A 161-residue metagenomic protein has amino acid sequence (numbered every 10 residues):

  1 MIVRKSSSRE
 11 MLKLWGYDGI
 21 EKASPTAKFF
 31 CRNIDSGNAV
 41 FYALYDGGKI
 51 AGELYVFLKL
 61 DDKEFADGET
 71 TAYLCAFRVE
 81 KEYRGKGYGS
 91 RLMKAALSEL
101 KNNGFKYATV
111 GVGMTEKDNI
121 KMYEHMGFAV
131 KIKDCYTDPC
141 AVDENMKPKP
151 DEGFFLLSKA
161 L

Functional and structural regions predicted by a protein language model:
K5-K81: Acetyl-CoA-dependent GNAT
A39, P150-L156: Short hydrophobic/aromatic beta-strand or adjacent loop that forms the aromatic wall/cage of a ligand/substrate-binding
V79, G85-S98, H125: Conserved acetyl-CoA-binding loop-helix of GNAT-fold acetyltransferases
L100-V112: Conserved GNAT acetyl-CoA-binding A-motif
V110-I120, Y136-A141: Conserved beta-strand-loop-alpha-helix junction that forms the acyl-donor binding cleft
E124-K133: Conserved acetyl-CoA-binding loop of GNAT-fold acetyltransferases
K133-D143, L157-K159: Active-site/acyl-donor-binding loops of N-acyltransferases
